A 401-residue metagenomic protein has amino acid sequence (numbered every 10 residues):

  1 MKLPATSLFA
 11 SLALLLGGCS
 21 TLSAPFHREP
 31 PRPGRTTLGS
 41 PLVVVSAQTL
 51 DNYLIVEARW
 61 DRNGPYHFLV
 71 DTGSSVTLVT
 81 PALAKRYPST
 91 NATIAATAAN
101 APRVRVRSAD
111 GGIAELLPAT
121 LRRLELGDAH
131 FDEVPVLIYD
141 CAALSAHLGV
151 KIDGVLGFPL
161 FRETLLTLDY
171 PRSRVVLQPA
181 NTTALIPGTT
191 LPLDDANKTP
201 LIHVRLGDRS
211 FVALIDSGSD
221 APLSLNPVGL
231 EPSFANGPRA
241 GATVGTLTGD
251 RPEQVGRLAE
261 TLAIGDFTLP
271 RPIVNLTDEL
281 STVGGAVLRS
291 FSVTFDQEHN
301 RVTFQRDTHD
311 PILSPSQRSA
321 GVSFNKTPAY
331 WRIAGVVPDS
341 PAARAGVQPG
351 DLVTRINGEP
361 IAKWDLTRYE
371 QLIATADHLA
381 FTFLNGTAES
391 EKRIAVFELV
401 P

Functional and structural regions predicted by a protein language model:
M1-A5: Positively charged n-region of N-terminal signal peptides that target proteins for export
S7-G18: Bacterial N-terminal signal peptides
C19-P401: Pepsin/retropepsin-fold aspartyl endopeptidases
